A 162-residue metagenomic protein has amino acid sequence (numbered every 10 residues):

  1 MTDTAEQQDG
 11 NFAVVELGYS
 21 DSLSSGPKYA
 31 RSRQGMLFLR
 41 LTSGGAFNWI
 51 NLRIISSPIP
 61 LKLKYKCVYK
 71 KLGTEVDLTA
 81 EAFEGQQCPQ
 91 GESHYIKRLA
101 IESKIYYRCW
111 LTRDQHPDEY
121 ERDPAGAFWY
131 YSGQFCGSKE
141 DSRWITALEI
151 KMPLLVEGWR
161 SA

Functional and structural regions predicted by a protein language model:
M1-A162: Lectin-type carbohydrate-recognition ectodomains
